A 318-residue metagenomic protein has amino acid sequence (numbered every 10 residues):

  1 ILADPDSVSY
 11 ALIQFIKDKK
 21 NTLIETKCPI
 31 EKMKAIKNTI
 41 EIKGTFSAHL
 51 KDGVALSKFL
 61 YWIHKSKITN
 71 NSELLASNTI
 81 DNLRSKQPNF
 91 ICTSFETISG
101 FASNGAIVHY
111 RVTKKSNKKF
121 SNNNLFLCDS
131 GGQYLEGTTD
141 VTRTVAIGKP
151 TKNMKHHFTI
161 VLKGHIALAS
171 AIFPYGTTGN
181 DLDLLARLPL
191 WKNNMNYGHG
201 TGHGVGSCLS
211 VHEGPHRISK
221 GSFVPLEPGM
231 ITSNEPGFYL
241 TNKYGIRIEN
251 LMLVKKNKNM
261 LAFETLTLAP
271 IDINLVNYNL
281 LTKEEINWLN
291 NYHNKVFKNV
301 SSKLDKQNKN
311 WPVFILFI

Functional and structural regions predicted by a protein language model:
I1-I318: Active-site neighborhoods and metal-handling regions in enzymes and metal-associated proteins
